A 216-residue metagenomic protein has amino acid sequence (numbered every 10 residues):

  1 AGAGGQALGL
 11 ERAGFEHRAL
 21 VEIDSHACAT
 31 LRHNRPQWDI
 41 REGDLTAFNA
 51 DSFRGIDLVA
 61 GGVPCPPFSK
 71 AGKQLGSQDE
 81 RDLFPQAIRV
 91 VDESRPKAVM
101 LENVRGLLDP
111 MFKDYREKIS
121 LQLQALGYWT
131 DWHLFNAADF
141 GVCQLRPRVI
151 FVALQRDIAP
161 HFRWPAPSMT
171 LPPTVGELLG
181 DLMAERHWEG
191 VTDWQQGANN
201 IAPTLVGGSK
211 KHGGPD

Functional and structural regions predicted by a protein language model:
A1-A3: Class I SAM-dependent methyltransferase "Motif I" SAM/SAH-binding loop
G9-E16, N34: A short, Lys/Arg-enriched amphipathic alpha-helix followed by its capping loop at the start of a domain
E16-A19, D39, W129-D131: Conserved beta-strand segments of alpha/beta enzyme cores
V21-I23, E102-N103: Conserved acidic E/D residue at the C-terminus of a beta-strand in Rossmann-like folds
S25-A29: Short alpha-helix immediately C-terminal to the canonical SAM-binding loop
Q37-D44: Conserved SAM-binding strand-loop segment of SAM-dependent methyltransferases
F48-D57, V63-D216: Class I S-adenosyl-L-methionine
